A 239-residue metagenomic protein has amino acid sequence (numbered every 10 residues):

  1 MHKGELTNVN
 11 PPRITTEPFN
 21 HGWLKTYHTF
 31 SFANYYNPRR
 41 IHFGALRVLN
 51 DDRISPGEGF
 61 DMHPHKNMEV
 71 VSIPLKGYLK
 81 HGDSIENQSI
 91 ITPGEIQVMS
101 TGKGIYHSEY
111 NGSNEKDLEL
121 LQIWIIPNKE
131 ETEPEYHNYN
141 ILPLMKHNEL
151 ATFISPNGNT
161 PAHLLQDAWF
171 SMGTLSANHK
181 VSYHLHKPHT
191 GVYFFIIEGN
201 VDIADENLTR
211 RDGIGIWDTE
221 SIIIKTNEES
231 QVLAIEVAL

Functional and structural regions predicted by a protein language model:
M1-L239: Jelly-roll (double-stranded beta-helix
